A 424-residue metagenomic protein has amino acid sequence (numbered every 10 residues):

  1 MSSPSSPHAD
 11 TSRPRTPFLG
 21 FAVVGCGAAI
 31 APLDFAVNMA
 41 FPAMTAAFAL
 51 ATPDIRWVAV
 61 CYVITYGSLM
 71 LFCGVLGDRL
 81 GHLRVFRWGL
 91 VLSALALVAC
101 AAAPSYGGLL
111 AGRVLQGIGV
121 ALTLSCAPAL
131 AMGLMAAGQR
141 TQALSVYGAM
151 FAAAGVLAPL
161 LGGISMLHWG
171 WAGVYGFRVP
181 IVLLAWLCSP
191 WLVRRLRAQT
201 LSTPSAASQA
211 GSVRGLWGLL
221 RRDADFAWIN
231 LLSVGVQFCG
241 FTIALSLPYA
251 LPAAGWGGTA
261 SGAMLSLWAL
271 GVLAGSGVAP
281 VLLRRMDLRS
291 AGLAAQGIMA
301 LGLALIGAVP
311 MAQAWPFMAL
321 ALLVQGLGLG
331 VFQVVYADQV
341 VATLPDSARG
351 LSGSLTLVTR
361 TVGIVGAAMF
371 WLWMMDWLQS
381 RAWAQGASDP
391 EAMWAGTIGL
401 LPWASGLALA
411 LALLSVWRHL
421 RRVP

Functional and structural regions predicted by a protein language model:
P17-I30, N38-M39, T52, A127-P128 (+5 more regions): 12-transmembrane solute porter fold
A40-S68: Extracellular/periplasmic helix-loop-helix junction of adjacent transmembrane segments in MFS-like secondary
A49, G81, A102-G108, V309-A312: Helix-breaking motifs and short loop linkers at transmembrane-helix boundaries and internal kinks in secondary membrane
S68-P104: Conserved MFS/SLC helix-loop-helix module at the cytosolic interface between two early adjacent transmembrane helices
A96, G107-L115, P316-V324: Paired small-residue
V114-M150: Cytoplasmic helix-loop-helix junction between adjacent transmembrane helices in 12-TM secondary transporters
V146-P190: Helix-loop-helix hairpin linking two adjacent transmembrane segments in secondary transporters
